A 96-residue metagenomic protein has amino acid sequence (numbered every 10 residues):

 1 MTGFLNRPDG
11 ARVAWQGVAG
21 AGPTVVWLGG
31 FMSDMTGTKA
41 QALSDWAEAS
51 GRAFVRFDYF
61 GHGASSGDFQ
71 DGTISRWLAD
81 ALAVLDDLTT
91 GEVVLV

Functional and structural regions predicted by a protein language model:
M1-G20: N-terminal cap/lid segment of alpha/beta-hydrolase-fold proteins
G20-G22, T90-G91: Active-site acidic short loop of glycosyltransferases
G22-F31: Short beta-strand element of the alpha/beta-hydrolase
F31-S44: The serine-hydrolase catalytic nucleophile loop
M32, G67-T73: Short glycine-enriched, charge-decorated loop/helix-capping segments at active-site entrances that position
S44-D68: Conserved alpha/beta-hydrolase
D71-T89: Alpha/beta-hydrolase active-site loop
L88-V96: Alpha/beta-hydrolase fold nucleophile elbow
